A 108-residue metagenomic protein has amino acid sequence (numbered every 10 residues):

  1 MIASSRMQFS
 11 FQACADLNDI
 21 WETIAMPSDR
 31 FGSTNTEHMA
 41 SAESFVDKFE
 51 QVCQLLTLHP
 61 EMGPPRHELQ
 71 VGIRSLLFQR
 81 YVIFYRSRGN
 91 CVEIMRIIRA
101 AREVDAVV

Functional and structural regions predicted by a protein language model:
M1-V46: Arg/Lys-rich, positively charged N-terminal/basic patches that mediate binding to nucleic acids
Q12, E61, E103: Residue-level recognition of oxygen-bearing side chains
A13, F49, Y85: GIY-YIG nuclease signature motif recognition
W21, E50-C53, M95-I98: Conserved protein kinase catalytic domain
W21-I24, P60, I98, V108: Short, flexible helix/strand-to-coil boundary loops that buttress conserved ligand/catalytic motifs in alpha/beta
G32-S33, P64-R66, A106: Short, hydrophobic secondary-structure boundary micro-motifs
Q51-L77: A short, surface-exposed loop/turn module that caps and links secondary-structure elements
R74, F78-V82, R86-V108: Enriched for short, Lys/Arg-rich terminal
